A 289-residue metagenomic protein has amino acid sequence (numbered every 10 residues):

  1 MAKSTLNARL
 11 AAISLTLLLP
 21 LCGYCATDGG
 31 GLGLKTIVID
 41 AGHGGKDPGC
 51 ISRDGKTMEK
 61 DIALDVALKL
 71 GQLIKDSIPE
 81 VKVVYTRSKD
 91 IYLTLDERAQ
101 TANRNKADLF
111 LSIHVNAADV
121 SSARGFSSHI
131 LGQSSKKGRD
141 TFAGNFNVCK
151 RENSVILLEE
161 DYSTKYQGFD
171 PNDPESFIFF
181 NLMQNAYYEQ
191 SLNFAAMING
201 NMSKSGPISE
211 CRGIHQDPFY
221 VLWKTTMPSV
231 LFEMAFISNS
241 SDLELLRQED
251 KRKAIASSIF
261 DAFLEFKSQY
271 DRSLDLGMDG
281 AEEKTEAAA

Functional and structural regions predicted by a protein language model:
A2-A12: Bacterial N-terminal signal peptides that target proteins for export
A11-P20: Bacterial N-terminal signal peptides
L21-C25: Sec/Tat signal peptide C-region and signal peptidase I cleavage site
T27-L34, R53-T57, D61-A289: Active-site-proximal helix/loop segments of hydrolytic enzymes
K35-K56: Short glycine-rich His-centered loop
